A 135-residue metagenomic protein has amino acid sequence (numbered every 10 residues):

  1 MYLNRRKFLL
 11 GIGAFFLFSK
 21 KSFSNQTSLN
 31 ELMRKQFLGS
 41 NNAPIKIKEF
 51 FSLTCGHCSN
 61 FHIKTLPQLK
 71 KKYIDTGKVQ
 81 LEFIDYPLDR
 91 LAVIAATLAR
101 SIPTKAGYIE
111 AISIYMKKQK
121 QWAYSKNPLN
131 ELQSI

Functional and structural regions predicted by a protein language model:
K7-S24: N-terminal export signals
L29-I45: A short beta-strand-turn-helix
N42-G56: Short active-site neighborhood of thiol/selenol oxidoreductases, capturing the structured segment around
E49-S52, E82-Y86: Immediate post-signal-peptide N-terminus of mature secreted/exported proteins
S59-Y73: Typically the conserved alpha-helix immediately C-terminal to a functionally engaged Cys/Sec in thioredoxin-like
D75, Q80, K105-I109: Short helix C-cap/helix-to-loop transition motifs enriched in small/turn-promoting residues
P87-I135: Cysteine-centric redox/oxidoreductase cores and disulfide-bonded domains
